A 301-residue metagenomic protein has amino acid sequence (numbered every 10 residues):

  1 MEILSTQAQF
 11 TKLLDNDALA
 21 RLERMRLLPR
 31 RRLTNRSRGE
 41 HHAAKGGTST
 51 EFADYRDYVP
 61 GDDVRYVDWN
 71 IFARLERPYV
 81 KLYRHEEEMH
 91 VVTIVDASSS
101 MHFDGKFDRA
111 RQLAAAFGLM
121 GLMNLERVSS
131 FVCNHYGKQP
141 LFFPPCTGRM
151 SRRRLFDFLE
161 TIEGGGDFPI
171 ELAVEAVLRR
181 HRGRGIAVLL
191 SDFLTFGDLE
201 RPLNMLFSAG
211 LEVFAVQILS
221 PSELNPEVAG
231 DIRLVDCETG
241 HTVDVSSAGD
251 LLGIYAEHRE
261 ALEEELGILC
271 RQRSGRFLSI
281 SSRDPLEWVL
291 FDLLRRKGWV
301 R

Functional and structural regions predicted by a protein language model:
M1-A44, D57-D62, I71, E76 (+2 more regions): Exposed, interaction-prone extracellular/peripheral surfaces
V64-Y66: N-terminal juxtadomain amphipathic helix that follows a signal peptide/anchor or precedes a small N-terminal auxiliary
